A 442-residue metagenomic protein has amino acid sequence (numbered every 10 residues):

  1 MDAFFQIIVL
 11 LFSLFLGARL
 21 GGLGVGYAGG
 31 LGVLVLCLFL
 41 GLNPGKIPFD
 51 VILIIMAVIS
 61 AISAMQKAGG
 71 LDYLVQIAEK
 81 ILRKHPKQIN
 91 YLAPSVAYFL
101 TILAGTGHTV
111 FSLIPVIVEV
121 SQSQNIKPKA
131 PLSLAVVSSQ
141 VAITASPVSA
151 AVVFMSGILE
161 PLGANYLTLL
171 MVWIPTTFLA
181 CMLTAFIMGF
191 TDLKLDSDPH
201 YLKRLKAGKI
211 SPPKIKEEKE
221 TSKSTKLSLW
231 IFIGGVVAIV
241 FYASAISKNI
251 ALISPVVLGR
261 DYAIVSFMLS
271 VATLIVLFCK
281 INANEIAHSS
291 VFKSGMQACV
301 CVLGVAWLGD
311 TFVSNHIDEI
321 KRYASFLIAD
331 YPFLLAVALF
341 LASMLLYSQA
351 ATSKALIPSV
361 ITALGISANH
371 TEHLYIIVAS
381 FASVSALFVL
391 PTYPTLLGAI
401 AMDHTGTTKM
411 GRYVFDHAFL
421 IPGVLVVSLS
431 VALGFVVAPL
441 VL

Functional and structural regions predicted by a protein language model:
M1-I62, H200-V313, I421-L442: Hydrophobic transmembrane alpha-helices of multi-pass small-molecule transporters
M1-I7, V33-L40, L113-K129, M171-F178 (+3 more regions): Hydrophobic alpha-helical transmembrane segments
L16-A18, A28-L38, L42-I126, A130-P131 (+1 more regions): Membrane-embedded alpha-helical segments and adjacent helix-loop junctions characteristic of multi-pass solute
G21, L40, R83, A104-G105 (+4 more regions): Short helix-capping/hinge motifs at transmembrane helix termini and TM-loop junctions
D50-I59, M171-T184, V256-M268, I376-L390: Alpha-helical transmembrane segments
I59-S63, A93-T109, L134-S146, W173-T184 (+4 more regions): Helix-loop-helix module between adjacent transmembrane segments
V118-L227, E372-S383, G398-L442: Membrane-core helix-loop-helix motifs of multi-pass transport proteins
Q349, P391-A401: Terminal transmembrane helical module of multi-pass membrane proteins
